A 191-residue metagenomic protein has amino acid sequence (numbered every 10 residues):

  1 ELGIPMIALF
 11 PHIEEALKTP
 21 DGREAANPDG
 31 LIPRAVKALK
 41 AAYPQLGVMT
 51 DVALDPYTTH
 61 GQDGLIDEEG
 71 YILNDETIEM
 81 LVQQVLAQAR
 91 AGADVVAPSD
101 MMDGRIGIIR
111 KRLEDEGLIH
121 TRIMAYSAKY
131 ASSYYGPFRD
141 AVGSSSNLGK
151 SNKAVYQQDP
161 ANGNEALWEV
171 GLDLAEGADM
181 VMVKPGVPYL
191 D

Functional and structural regions predicted by a protein language model:
E1-D191: Alpha/beta enzyme core
